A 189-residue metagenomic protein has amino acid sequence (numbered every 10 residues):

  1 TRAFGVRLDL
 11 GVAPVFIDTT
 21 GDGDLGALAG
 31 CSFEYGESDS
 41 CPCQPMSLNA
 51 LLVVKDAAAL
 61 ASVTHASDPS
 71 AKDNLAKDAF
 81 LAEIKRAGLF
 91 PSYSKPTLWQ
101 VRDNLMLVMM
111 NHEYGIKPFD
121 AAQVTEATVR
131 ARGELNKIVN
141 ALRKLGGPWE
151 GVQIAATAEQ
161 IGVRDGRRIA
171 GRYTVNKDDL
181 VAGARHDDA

Functional and structural regions predicted by a protein language model:
R2-V15, T19-A189: Flavin (FAD/FMN)-binding glycine-rich loop and adjacent Rossmann-like elements that form
